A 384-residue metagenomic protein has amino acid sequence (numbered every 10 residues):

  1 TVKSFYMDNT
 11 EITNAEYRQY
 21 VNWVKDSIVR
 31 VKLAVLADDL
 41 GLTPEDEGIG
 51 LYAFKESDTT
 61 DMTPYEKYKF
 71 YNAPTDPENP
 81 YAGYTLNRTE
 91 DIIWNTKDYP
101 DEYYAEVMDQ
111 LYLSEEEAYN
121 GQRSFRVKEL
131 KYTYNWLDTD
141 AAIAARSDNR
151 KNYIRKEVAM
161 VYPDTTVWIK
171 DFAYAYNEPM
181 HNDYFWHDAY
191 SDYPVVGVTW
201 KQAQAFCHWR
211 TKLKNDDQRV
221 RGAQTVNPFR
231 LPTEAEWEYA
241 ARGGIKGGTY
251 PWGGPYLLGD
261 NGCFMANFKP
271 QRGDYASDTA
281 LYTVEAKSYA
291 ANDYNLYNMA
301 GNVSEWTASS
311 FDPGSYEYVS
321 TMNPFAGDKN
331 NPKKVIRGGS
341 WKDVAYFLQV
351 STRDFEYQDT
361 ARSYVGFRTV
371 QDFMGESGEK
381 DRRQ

Functional and structural regions predicted by a protein language model:
T1, D76-N79, D91-I93, K97-A105 (+5 more regions): Functional-site microenvironments in short loops/helix caps that host divalent-cation chemistry
T1-L33, A37-P44, V196-A205, L213-N215 (+3 more regions): Extracellular/surface-associated beta-sandwich interaction domains
N22-S114: Internal, charge-rich low-complexity segments
D278, A361-S363: A short catalytic or substrate-binding loop motif that flags glycine-/basic-rich loops and adjacent residues that bind
P324-D328, D354-A361: Short proline/glycine-enriched turn/loop segments at secondary-structure junctions
S363-E379: Short, structured beta-strand segments at or near domain termini in extracellular proteins/domains
